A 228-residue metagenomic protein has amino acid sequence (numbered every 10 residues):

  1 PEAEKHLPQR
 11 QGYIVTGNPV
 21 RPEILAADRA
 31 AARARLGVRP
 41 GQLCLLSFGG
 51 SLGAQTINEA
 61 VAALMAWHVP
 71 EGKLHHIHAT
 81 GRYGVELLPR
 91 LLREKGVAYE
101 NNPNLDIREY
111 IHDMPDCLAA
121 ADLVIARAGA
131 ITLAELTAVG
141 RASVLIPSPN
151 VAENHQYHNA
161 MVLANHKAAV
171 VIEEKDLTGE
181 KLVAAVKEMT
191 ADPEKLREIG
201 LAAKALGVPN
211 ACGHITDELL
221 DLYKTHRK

Functional and structural regions predicted by a protein language model:
P1-A30: Active-site-proximal region of nucleotide-activated glycan assembly enzymes, centered on histidine/acidic-rich loops
P1-E2, G17-N18, I146-P149, I172-D176: Short beta->alpha connector loops at strand-helix junctions that form conserved, small/polar/Pro-enriched
P1-Q9, T132-L133, E153-A160: Short, glycine/polar-rich helix-capping loops at beta-to-alpha or helix-loop-helix junctions that flank or form
A31, V38-V124, Y157-M161, N165 (+1 more regions): Donor-nucleotide binding loops and adjacent catalytic segments primarily of GT-B fold Leloir glycosyltransferases
I111-H155: A donor-sugar binding/catalytic signature common to diverse glycosyltransferases and related nucleotide-sugar
T178-A191, L220: Two-component system phosphotransfer/interaction surface
K195-P209: A short, well-ordered alpha-helix in the C-terminal region of glycosyltransferases
V208-K228: C-terminal alpha-helical cap of glycosyltransferases
